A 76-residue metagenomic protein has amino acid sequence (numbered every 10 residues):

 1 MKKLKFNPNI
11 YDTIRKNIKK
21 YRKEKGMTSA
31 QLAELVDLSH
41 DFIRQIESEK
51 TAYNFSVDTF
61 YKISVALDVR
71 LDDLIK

Functional and structural regions predicted by a protein language model:
K2-E24: A short, Lys/Arg-rich alpha-helix, primarily the initiator
N17, T28, S56-T59, R70: Residues that mark the N-terminal boundary/hinge immediately upstream of a DNA-recognition element
K23, E34, V65: Alpha-helical residues within the helix-turn-helix
G26-I46: Short alpha-helical DNA-recognition segment
K50-V65: Short, basic-rich loop-to-helix N-cap that marks the start of a DNA-contacting helix
D68-K76: Short C-terminal boundary/hinge segments that cap the last helix of small helical domains
